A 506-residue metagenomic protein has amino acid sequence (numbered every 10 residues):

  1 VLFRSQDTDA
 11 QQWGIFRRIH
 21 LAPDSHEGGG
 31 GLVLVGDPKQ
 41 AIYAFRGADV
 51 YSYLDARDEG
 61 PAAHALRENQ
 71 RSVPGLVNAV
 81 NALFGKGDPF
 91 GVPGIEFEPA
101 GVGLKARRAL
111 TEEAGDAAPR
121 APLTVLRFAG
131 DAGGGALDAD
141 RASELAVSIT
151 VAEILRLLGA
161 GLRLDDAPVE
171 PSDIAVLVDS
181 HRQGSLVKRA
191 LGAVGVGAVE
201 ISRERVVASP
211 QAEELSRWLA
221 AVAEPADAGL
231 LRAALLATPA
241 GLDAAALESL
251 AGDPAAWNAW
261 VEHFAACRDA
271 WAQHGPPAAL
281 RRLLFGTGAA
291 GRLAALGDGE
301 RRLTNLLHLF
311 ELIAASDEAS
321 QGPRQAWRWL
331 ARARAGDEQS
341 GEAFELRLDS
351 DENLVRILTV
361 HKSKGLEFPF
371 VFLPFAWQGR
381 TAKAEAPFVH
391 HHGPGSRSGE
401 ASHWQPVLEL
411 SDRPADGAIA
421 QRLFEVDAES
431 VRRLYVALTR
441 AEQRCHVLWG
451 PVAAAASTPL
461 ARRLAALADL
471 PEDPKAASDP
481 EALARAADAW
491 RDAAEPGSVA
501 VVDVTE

Functional and structural regions predicted by a protein language model:
Q6-L236, A244-E248, D269, G275-A278 (+7 more regions): Conserved motor-region signature of P-loop NTPase helicases/translocases
D253-A270: Accessory alpha-helical DNA-binding modules that contact the DNA backbone or grooves
A382-F424: Conserved catalytic motifs of ABC-family nucleotide-binding domains
L423-Y435: Phosphate-interacting basic helix/loop segments used at nucleotide- and nucleic-acid interfaces
